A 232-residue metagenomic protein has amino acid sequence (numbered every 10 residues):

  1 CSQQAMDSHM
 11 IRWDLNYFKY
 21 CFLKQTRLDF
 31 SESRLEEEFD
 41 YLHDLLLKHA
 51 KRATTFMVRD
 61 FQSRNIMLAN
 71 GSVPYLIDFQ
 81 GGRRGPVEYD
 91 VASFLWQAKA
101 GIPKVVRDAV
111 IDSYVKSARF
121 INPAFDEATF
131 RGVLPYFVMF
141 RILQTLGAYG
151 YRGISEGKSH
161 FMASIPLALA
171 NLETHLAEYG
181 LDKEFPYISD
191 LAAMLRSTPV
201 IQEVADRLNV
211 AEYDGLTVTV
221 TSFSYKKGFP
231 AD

Functional and structural regions predicted by a protein language model:
C1-K19, I102-V105, D112-V133, Q202 (+1 more regions): Conserved ATP-binding subdomain of kinase catalytic cores across diverse folds
C1-Q3, S8-R12, S63-L68, R83-G85 (+3 more regions): Glycan-recognition and catalytic cores of secretory/periplasmic carbohydrate-active enzymes
C1-V58, M67-N70, Y75-I77, A163: ATP-dependent phospho-/nucleotidyl transfer catalytic cores
N16-Q25, V87-A124, Y136-G157, A168-L176: Active-site activation/catalytic loop segments of kinase-like enzymes and analogous catalytic loops in related
H43-V91, A98-I102, V220-S222, K226-D232: Active-site acidic catalytic loop and adjacent metal/ATP-binding pocket of ATP-dependent phosphoryl transfer enzymes
T55, A69-P74, A177-G180, Y187-D232: Conserved NTP-binding catalytic cores of kinases and kinase-like/nucleotidyltransferase enzymes across multiple kinase
G157-K158, E184: C-terminal helical "lid" subdomain and adjoining coupling/linker elements of P-loop NTPases
K158-S164: Short conserved catalytic/interaction loops centered on acidic-Pro-aromatic/His motifs
